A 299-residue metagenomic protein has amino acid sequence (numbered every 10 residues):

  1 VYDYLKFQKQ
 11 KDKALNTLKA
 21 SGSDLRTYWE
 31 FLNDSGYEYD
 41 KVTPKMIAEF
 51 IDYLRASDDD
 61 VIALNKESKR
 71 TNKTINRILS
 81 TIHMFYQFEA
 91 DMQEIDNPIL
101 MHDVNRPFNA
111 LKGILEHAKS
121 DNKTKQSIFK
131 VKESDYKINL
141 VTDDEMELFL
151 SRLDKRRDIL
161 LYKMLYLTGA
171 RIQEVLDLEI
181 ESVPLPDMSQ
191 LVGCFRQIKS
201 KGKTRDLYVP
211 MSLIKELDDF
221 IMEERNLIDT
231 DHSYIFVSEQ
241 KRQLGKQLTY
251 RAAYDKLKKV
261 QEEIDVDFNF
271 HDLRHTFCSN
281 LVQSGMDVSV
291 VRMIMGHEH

Functional and structural regions predicted by a protein language model:
Y2-N16, L25-I114: N-terminal core-binding DNA-recognition domain of tyrosine recombinases/integrases
S21, L161-Y162, G169, Q173-L178 (+1 more regions): Alpha-helix N-cap/helix-start motif at helix boundaries, enriched for small hydrophobics
N97-D143, E239-L244: Flexible interdomain linker/hinge and immediately adjacent N-terminus of the catalytic tyrosine-recombinase domain
E133-I172: Basic, Lys/Arg- and aromatic-enriched nucleic-acid-binding interface segment
M146, R157-I159, Y250, Y254 (+1 more regions): Short, leucine-enriched amphipathic alpha-helices that occur as contiguous helical runs
Q173, D177-K215: Conserved tyrosine-mediated DNA breakage-rejoining catalytic core shared by Y-recombinases
M211-V266: Active-site/catalytic core of tyrosine-dependent DNA strand-transfer enzymes
Y254-M293: Short, basic (Lys/Arg/His-rich) helix/loop patches that form interaction surfaces in the mid-to-C-terminal regions
